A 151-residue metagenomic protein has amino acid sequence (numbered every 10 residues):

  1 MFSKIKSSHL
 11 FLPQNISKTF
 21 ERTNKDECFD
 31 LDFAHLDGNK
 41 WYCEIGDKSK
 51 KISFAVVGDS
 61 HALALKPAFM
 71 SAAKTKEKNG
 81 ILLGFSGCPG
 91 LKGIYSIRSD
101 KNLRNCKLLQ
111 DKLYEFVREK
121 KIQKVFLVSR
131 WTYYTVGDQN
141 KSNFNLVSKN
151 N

Functional and structural regions predicted by a protein language model:
M1-N151: Extracellular/periplasmic envelope-modification machinery, especially enzymes that add or remove acyl/ester groups on
